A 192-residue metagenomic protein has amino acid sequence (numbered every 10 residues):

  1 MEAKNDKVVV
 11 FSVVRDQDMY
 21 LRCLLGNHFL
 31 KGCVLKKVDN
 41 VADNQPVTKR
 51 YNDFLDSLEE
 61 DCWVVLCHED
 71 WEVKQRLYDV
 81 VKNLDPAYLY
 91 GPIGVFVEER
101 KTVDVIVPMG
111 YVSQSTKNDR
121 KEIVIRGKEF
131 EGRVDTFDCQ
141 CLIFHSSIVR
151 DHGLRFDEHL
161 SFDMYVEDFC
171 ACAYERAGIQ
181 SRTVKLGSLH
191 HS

Functional and structural regions predicted by a protein language model:
K7-Q17: A conserved hydrophobic helix/loop-capping motif in glycosyltransferases and polysaccharide synthases
D16-G32: Short, well-formed alpha-helical segments that are part of the catalytic scaffolds of diverse glycosyltransferases
G32-Q45: A short beta-strand-loop structural module common to alpha/beta enzyme folds
A42-L58: Glycine-rich, basic loop-to-helix element that forms the pyrophosphate-binding segment of sugar-nucleotide handling
D61-E72: Short beta-strand-to-loop acidic/aromatic patch adjacent to the donor-nucleotide binding site
Q75-D79: Acidic donor-diphosphate engagement hotspot in glycosyltransferases and nucleotidyltransferases that stabilizes
V80-H152: Conserved catalytic core of nucleotide-sugar-dependent glycosyltransferases
T136-H152, E158-L186: A short, conserved alpha-helix in the catalytic core of glycosyltransferases
